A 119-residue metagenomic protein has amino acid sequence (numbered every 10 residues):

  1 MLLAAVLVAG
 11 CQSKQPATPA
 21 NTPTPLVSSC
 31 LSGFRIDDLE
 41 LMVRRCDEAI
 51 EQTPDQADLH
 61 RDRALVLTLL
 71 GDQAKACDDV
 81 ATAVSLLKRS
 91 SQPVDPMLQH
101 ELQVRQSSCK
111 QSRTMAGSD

Functional and structural regions predicted by a protein language model:
M1-A9, S13: Sec-dependent bacterial lipoprotein signal peptides
G10-D119: Alpha-helical tetratricopeptide repeat
